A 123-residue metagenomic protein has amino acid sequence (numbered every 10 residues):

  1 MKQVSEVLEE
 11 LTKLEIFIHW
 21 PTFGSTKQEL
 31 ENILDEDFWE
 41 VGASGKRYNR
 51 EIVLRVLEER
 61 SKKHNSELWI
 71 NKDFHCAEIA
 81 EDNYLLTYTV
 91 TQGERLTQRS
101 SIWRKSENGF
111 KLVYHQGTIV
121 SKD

Functional and structural regions predicted by a protein language model:
K2-G24, E29-N32, D37-D123: A beta-strand edge to alpha-helix "cap/lid" segment located at domain peripheries
